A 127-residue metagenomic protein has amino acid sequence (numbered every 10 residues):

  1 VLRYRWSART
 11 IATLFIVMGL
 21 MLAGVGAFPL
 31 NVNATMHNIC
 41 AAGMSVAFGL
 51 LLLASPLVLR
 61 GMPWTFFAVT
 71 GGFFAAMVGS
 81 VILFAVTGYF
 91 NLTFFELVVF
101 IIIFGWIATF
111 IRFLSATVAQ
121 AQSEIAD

Functional and structural regions predicted by a protein language model:
V1-G19: Cytoplasmic juxtamembrane regions at transmembrane-helix boundaries
R5-W6, A23-G24, N91, V98: Short hydrophobic/aromatic segments of transmembrane alpha-helices and their interfaces
A8-R9, A27-F28, T87: Short hydrophobic "helix-edge" motifs at membrane interfaces and signal-peptide entry regions
I11, C40-M44, E96-V99: Alpha-helical transmembrane segments of integral membrane proteins, emphasizing hydrophobic/aromatic residues
A12, G19, A42, T65 (+1 more regions): Hydrophobic alpha-helical transmembrane segments of integral membrane proteins, especially multi-pass transporters
F15-V58: Membrane-proximal helix-loop-helix units in multi-pass membrane proteins
P56-D127: Terminal transmembrane helical module of multi-pass membrane proteins
